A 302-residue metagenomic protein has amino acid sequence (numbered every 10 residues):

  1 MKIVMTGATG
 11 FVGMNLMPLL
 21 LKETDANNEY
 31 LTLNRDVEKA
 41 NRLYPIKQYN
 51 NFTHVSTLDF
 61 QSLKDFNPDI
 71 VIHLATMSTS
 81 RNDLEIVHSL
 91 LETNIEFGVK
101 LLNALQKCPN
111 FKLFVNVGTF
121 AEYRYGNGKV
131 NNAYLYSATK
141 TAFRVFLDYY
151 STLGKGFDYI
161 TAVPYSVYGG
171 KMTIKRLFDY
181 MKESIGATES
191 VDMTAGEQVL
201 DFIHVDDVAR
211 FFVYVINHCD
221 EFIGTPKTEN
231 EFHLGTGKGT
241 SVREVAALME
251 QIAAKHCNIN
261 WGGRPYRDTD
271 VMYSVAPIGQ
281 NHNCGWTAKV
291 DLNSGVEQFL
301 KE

Functional and structural regions predicted by a protein language model:
I3-E23: N-terminal Rossmann NAD(P)H-binding glycine-rich loop of SDR-like oxidoreductase domains
T6, L33, V71-M77, F114-F120 (+1 more regions): SDR active-site strand-loop-helix element
H54-T93: NAD(P)H-binding glycine-rich loop region in Rossmannoid oxidoreductase-like domains and their noncatalytic homologs
H73, E96-L135: Conserved Rossmann-fold NAD(P)-dependent oxidoreductase catalytic core, especially the SDR/UDP-sugar
M77-R81, G118-N127, Y165-Y168, L200: Active-site segment of SDR-like NAD(P)-dependent oxidoreductases
S89-F97, Y134, A138-T139, I203: Glycine-rich NAD(P)-binding loop of the Rossmann-fold in SDR/ketoreductase-type enzymes
L135, V145-L200, V205-I216, L248-E250: NAD(P)-dependent short-chain dehydrogenase/reductase
I185-E189, M193-E302: C-terminal substrate-binding subdomain of Rossmann-fold SDR/epimerase-dehydratase oxidoreductases
